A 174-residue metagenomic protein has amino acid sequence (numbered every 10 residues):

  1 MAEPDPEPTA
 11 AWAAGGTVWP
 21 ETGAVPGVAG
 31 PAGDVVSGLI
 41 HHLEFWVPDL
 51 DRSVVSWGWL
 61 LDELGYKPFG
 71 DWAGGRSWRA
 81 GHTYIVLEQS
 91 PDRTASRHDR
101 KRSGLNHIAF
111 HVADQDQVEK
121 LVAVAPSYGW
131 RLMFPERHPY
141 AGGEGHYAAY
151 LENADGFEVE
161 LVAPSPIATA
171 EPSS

Functional and structural regions predicted by a protein language model:
A2-A10: Extreme N-terminal basic, low-complexity initiation segments that serve as generic localization/processing leaders
W12-V54, I108, S165-S174: N-terminal beta-strand motif that seeds the catalytic metal site of vicinal oxygen chelate
G30-D34, A80-A113, E119-K120: Long, continuous compositionally biased terminal/linker segments
G33, K67, D92, S96 (+3 more regions): Secreted/extracellular ectodomain signature
E44-Q89: Core segments of cupin and vicinal oxygen chelate
V47-S53, A109-D155: Vicinal oxygen chelate
G142-E144, L161-A168: Short beta->alpha transition motifs characteristic of CBS
E158: Glycine-rich acetyl-CoA-binding "A-motif" of GNAT/NAT acetyltransferases
